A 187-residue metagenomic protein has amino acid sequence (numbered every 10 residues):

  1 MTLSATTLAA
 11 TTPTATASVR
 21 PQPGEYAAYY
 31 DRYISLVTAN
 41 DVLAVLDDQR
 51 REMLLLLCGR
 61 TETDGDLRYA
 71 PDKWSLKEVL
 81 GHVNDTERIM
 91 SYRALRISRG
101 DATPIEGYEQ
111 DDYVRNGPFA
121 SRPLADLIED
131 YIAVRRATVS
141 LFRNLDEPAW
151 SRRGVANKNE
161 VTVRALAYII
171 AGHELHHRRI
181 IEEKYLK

Functional and structural regions predicted by a protein language model:
T2-R32, D64-Y113, R136-V139, E147 (+1 more regions): Short, contiguous alpha-helical
Y33-I34, P118: Short glycine/proline-rich turn/loop motifs
I34-Y69: Short, contiguous, helix-prone interaction/anchoring segments in small proteins
V37-V42, P123-I128, R164-A167: Active-site rim elements
V42, L46, D72, Y131 (+1 more regions): Aromatic-acidic/polar surface patches that form glycan- and anion
V45-C58, D112-S151: Acidic/histidine-rich alpha-helical segments that form the ligand environment of transition-metal centers
R60-E62, A120, K158: Hydrophobic alpha-helical segments, principally membrane-spanning helices and signal/leader peptides
